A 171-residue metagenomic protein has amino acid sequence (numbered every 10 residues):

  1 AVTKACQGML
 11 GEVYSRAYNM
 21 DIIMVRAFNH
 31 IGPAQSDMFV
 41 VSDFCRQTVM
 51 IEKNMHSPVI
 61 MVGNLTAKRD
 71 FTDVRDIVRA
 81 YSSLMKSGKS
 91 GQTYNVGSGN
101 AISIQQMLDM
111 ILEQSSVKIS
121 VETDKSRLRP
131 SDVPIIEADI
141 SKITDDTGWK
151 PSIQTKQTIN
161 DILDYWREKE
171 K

Functional and structural regions predicted by a protein language model:
A1-I23, C45-E52: Active-site Tyr-X1-5-Lys
V2, Q35, F39, R69-R75 (+4 more regions): Residue-level signal for the nucleotide or nucleotide-sugar donor/cofactor binding architecture
A5, H30-R46, K53-P58, V74-R75 (+3 more regions): Glycine/proline-rich active-site loop of Rossmann-fold NAD(P)-dependent oxidoreductases
D21-R26, Y94: Rossmann-like NAD(H)/NADP(H) cofactor-binding core
V40, F44, S103-S115, T158-I162: PAPS/PAP-binding and catalytic site of the sulfotransferase fold
V59-I60, N64, G91-Y94, I102-D109 (+2 more regions): C-terminal "lid/loop" region of Rossmann-like NAD(P)-dependent oxidoreductases
I77, Y81, V96, M107 (+2 more regions): Non-catalytic, hydrophobic alpha-helical segments
T155-K171: Amphipathic terminal alpha-helices
